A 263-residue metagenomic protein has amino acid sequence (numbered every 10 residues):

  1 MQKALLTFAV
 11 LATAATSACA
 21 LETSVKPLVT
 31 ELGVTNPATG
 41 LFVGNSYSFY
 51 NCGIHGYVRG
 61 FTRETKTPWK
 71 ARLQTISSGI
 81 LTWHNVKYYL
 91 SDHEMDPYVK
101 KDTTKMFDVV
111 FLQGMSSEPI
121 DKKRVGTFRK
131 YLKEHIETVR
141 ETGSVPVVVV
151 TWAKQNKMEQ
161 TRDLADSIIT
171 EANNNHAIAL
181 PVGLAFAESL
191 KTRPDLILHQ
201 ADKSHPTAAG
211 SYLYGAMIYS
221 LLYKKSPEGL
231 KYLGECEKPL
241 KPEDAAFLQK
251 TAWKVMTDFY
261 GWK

Functional and structural regions predicted by a protein language model:
M1-A4: Positively charged n-region of N-terminal signal peptides that target proteins for export
T7-F8, A18: Cleavable N-terminal signal peptides
T13-S17: N-terminal signal peptide c-region/cleavage motif recognized by signal peptidases
C19-V29: Cleaved targeting-peptide boundary
T39-L41, S48-G126: Conserved SGNH/GDSL esterase-like catalytic core that processes O-acyl groups on lipids and polysaccharides
V43-G44, V149: Short hydrophobic segments within beta-strands
Y98-A208, S220: Alpha-helical cap/lid subdomain in secreted, periplasmic, or secretory-pathway luminal O-acyl-processing enzymes
H205, G215-K263: Conserved catalytic region of serine esterases and O-acyltransferases that act on ester linkages in lipids
